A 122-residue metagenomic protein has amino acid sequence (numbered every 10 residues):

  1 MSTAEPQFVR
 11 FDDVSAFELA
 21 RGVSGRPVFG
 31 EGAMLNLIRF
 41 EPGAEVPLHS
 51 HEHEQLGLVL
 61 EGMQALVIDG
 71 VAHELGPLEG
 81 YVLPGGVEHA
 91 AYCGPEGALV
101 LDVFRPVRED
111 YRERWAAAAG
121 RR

Functional and structural regions predicted by a protein language model:
M1-G32, E113-R122: A short, N-terminal "cap"/entry segment at the start of jelly-roll beta-barrel domains of the cupin/DSBH fold
M34, M63-A65, A72, E88 (+1 more regions): Structural motif
N36-S50: Conserved short histidine dyad/triad with adjacent acidic residue
I38, G57, Y81: Conserved GNAT-family N-acetyltransferase fold
H53-Q64, D69: Glycine- and acidic-residue-biased ligand/ion/polar-headgroup-sensing regions
G70-G85: Short acidic-glycine-tyrosine-enriched beta hairpin
G85-D110: Ligand-binding loop in jelly-roll beta-barrel domains
